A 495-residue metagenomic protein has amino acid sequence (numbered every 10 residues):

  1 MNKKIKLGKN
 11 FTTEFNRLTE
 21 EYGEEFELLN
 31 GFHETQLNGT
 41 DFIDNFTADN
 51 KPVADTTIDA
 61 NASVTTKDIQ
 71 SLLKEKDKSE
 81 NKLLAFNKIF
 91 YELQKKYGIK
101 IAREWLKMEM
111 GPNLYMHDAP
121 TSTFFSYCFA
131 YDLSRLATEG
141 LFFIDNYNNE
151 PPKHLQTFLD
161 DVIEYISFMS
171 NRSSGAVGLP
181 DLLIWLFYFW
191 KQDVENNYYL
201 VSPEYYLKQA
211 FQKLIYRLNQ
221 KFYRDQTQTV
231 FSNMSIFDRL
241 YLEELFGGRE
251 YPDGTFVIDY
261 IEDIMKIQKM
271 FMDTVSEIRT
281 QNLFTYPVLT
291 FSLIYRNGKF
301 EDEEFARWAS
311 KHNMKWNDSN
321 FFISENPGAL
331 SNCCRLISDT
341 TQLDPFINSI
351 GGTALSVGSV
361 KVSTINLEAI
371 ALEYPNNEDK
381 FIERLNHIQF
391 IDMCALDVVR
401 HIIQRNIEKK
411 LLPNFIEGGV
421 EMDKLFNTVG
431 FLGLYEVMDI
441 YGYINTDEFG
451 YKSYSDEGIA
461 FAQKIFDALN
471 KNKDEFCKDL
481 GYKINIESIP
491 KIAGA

Functional and structural regions predicted by a protein language model:
N2-D423, I444, G450-S455, I459-A495: Conserved catalytic cores of very large enzyme subunits
I184, N427-I440: Contiguous, well-ordered alpha-helical segments that form the cores/surfaces of helical PPI scaffolds
